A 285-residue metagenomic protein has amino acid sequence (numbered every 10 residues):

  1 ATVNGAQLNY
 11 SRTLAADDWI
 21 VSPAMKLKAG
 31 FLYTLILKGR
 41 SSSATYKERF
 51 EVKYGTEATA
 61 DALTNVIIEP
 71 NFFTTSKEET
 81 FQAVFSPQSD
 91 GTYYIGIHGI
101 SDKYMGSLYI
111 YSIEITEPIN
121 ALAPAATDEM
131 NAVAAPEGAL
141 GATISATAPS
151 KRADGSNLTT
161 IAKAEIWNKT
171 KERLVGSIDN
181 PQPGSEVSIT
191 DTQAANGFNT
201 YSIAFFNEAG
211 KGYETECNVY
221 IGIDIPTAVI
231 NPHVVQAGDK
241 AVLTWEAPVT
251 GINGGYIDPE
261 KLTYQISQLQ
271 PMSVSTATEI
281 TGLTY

Functional and structural regions predicted by a protein language model:
A1-N9: Extracellular glycan-recognition surfaces and repeat-rich motifs
T13-G30, E78-Q82: Short beta-strands within extracellular/lumenal beta-sheet-rich domains
T13-W19, I100-P118: Extracellular carbohydrate recognition
I20-S22, F31-S41, F50-Y54, G91-I100 (+1 more regions): Extracellular beta-strand-rich recognition modules
T59-S89: Extracellular carbohydrate recognition and processing domains and analogous Trp-centered ligand-binding platforms
I119-T159, A195, N207-D258: Pro/Thr/Ser/Gly-rich low-complexity, intrinsically disordered linker/stalk tracts
K151-G176, V249-G282: Extracellular low-complexity, O-glycosylation-prone stalks/linkers
I189-G212, Y285: Beta-strand-rich modules
